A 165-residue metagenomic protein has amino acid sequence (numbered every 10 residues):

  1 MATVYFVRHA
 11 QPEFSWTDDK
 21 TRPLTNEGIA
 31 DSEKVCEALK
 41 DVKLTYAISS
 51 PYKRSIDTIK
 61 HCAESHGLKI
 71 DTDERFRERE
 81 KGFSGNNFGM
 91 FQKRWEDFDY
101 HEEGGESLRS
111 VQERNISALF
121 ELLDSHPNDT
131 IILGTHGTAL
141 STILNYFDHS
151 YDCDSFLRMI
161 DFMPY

Functional and structural regions predicted by a protein language model:
A2-D71, E106-R109: Active-site-proximal alpha-helix that buttresses catalytic centers in soluble enzyme cores
V4, D129-T138: Generic beta-sheet signal
P12, A139-L140: Short active-site segment of divalent metal-dependent hydrolases/proteases that encodes the spacing between
W16-D19, I59, G82-N86, N145-Y146: Short aromatic-enriched loop/helix-cap "lid" or pocket-rim segments at secondary-structure transitions that line
K40-K43, L122-T130: Glycine-rich phosphate-binding loop signature in dinucleotide/nucleotide-binding domains
S49-S50, E113, G134-T135: Short beta-strand scaffold positions
E64-S117: Phosphate-handling substructures
S150-Y165: Domain-level recognition of soluble alpha/beta enzyme cores, biased toward histidine phosphatases/phosphomutases
